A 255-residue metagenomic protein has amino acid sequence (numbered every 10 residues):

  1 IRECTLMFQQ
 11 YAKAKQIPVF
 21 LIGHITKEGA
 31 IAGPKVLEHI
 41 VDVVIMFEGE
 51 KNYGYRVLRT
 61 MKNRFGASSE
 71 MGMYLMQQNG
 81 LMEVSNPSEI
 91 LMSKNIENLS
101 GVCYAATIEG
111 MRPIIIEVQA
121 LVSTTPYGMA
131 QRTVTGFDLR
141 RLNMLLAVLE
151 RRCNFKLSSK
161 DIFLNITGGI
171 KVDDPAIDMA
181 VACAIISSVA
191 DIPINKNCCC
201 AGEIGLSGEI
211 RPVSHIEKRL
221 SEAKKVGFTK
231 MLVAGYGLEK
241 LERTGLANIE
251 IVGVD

Functional and structural regions predicted by a protein language model:
I1-K35, H39-D255: Peripheral, non-AAA+ core regions of ATP-driven protein-machinery
